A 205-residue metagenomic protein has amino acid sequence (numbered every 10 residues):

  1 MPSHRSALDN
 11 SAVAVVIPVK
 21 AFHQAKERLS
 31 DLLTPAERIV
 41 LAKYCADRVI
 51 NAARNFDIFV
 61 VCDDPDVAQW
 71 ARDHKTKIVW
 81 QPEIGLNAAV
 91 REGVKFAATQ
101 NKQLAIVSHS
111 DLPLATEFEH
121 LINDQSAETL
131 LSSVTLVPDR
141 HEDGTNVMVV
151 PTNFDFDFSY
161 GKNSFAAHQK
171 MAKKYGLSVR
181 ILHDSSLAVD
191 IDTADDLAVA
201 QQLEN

Functional and structural regions predicted by a protein language model:
M1-L29: N-terminal nucleotide-binding beta1-loop-alpha1 segment
P2-L8, N163-N205: Conserved alpha/beta core of the MobA/IspD/sugar-nucleotide pyrophosphorylase nucleotidyltransferase superfamily
L29-E37: Short glycine-enriched, charge-decorated loop/helix-capping segments at active-site entrances that position
V40-D57: A short, N-terminal amphipathic alpha-helix
F56-K77: Acidic donor-binding segment of Leloir-type glycosyltransferases
R72-I106, S185: Short phosphate-binding loop-to-helix
H109-P113: The conserved acidic donor/metal-binding loop of glycosyltransferases
A115-E142: Conserved donor-nucleotide/metal-binding helix-loop-beta segment in metal-dependent transferases, i.e., the alpha-helix
